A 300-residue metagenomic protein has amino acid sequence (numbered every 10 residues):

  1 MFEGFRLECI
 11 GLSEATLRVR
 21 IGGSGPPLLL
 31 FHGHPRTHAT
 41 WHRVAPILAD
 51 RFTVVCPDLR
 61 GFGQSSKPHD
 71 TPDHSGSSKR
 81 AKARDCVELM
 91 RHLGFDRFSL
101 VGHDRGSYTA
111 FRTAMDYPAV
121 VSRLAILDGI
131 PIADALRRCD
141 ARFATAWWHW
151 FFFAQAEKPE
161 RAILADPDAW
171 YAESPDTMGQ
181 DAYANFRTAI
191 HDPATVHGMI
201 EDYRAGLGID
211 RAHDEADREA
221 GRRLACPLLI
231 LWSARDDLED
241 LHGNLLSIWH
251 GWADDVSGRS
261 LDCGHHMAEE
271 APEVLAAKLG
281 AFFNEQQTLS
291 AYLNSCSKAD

Functional and structural regions predicted by a protein language model:
M1-C9, E14-V19, P27, T40 (+5 more regions): Flexible "cap/lid" subdomain of the alpha/beta-hydrolase fold that forms the substrate-access gate
G25, G33-R36: Active-site glycine-rich loops that stabilize anionic/oxyanionic intermediates across multiple enzyme folds
L30-G33, C56: Structural cue for short, hydrophobic secondary-structure segments
H32-H34, G102-H103: Conserved alpha/beta-hydrolase "nucleophile elbow" surrounding the catalytic nucleophile
A39-T53: Short amphipathic alpha-helix adjacent to the substrate-entry channel of hydrolases
D255-S297: Catalytic active-site module of serine/aspartate enzymes centered on a nucleophile-bearing elbow/loop
